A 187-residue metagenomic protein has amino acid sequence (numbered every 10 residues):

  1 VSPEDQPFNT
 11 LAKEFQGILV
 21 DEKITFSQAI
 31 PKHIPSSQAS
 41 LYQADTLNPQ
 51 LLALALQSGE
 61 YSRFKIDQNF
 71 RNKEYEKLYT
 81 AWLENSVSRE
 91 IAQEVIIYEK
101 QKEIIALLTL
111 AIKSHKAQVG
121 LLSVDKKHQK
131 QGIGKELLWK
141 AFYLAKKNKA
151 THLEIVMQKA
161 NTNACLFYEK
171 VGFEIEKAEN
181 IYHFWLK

Functional and structural regions predicted by a protein language model:
V1-E4, A145-M157: Conserved GNAT acetyl-CoA-binding A-motif
V1-L47, N180-Y182: Acyl-donor-binding surface of acyltransferase catalytic domains
D5-L19, Q131, K135, K159-K177: Conserved active-site alpha-helix within GNAT-family acetyltransferase domains
L19, A92-L108: Conserved beta-hairpin
T25, E103-I112, Q118-S123: Conserved beta-strand in the GNAT
A39-S62: A short beta-loop-alpha structural element at the N-terminal edge of CoA-dependent acyl/N-acetyltransferase catalytic
E84-I96, Q118: A short helix-loop-beta-strand connector motif used in the catalytic cores of GNAT acetyltransferases and, in some
L121-V124, K130-A145, L166-K170: Conserved acetyl-CoA-binding loop-helix of GNAT-fold acetyltransferases
